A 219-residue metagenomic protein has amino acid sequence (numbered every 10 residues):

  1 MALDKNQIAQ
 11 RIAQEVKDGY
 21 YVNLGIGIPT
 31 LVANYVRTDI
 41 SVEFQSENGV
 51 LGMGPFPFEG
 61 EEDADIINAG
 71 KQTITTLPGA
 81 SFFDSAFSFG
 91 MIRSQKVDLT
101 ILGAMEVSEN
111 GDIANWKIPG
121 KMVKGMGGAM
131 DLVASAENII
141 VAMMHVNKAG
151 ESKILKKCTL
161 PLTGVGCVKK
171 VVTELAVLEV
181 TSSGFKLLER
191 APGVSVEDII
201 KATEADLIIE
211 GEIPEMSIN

Functional and structural regions predicted by a protein language model:
M1-L77: N-terminal active-site beta-alpha-beta segment that forms phosphate/nucleotide-binding and substrate-recognition loops
L3-Q7, F58-N219: Conserved phosphate- and dinucleotide-binding cores of soluble alpha/beta proteins, encompassing both enzyme active
